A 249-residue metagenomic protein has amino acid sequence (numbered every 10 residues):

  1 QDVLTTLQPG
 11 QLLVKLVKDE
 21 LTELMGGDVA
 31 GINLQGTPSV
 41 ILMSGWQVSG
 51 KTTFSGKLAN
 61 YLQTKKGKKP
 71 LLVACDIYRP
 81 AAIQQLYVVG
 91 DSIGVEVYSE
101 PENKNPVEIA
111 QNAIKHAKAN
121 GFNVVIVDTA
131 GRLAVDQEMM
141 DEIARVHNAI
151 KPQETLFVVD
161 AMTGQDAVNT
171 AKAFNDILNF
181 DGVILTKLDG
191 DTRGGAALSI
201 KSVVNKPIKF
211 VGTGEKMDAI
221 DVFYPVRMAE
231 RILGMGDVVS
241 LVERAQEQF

Functional and structural regions predicted by a protein language model:
Q1-C75, A82-N103, A110-A119, N123-V127: Primarily NTPase-proximal linker/entry elements flanking Walker-type ATP/GTP-binding cores
V3-V14, G36, N103, R132-D136 (+4 more regions): Conserved phosphate/pyrophosphate-binding and hydrolysis machinery centered on Walker-type P-loop NTPases, extending
T5-T6, G31-Q35, S44-Q47, L62-Q63 (+9 more regions): Replace "in large, NTP-powered and nucleic-acid-processing enzymes" with "in large, NTP-powered factors and other
W46, A74-C75, E100-P101, T129-A130 (+3 more regions): Fold-independent oxyanion-binding glycine-rich loops and adjacent beta-strand/coil segments at enzyme active sites
K51, A82, E102, P106 (+5 more regions): Conserved donor sugar-nucleotide recognition element shared by glycan-biosynthetic enzymes
N60, V88-V89, D141-R145, A173: Glycine-rich, phosphate-binding/catalytic loops in enzymes
F122, A134, I143-N148, P152-F249: Conserved phosphate-handling catalytic cores of large alpha/beta enzymes
